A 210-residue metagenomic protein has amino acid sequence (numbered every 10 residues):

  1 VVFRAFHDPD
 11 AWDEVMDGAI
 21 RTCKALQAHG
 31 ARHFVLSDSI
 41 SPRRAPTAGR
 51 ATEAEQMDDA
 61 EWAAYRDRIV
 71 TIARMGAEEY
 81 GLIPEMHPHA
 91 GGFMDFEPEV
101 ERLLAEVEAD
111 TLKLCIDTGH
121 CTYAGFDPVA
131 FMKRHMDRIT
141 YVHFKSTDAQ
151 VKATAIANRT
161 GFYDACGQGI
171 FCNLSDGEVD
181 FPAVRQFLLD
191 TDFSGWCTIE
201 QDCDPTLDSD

Functional and structural regions predicted by a protein language model:
V1-A5, P42-T52, N158-Q168: N-terminal small/glycine-rich loop or linker at the start of catalytic domains across soluble metabolic enzymes
F3-P9, A90-G91, T118-T122, C203-T206: Short histidine/acidic/glycine/proline-rich micro-motifs that form metal- and phosphate-coordinating active-site loops
H7-L114: Active-site acidic/histidine proton-transfer and metal-coordination neighborhood in alpha/beta enzyme cores
M16-H33, D127-T140, P182-D190: Short amphipathic alpha-helices and their capping/turn segments at secondary-structure boundaries
S39, T147, Q201-D202: Flexible loop residues that form catalytic and substrate-binding hotspots at small-molecule/glycan-binding clefts
R66-E178: Acidic/histidine-rich catalytic cores of soluble enzymes
W196-D204: Short acidic/histidine-rich active-site segments
D208-D210: C-terminal helical cap(s) of enzyme catalytic domains, especially alpha/beta-barrels
